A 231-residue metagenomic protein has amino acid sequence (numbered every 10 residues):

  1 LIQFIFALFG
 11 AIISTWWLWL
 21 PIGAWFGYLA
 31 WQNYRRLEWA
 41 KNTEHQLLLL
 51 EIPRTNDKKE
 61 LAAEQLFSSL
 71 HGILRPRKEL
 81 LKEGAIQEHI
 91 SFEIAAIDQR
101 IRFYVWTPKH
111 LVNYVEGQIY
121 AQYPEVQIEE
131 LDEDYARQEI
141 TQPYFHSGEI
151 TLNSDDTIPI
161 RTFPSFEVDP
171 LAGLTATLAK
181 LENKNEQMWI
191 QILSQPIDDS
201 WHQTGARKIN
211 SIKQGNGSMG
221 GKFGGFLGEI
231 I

Functional and structural regions predicted by a protein language model:
L1-I231: Extended, folded cores of ATP/NTP-driven motor/assembly subunits in large transport and secretion machines
